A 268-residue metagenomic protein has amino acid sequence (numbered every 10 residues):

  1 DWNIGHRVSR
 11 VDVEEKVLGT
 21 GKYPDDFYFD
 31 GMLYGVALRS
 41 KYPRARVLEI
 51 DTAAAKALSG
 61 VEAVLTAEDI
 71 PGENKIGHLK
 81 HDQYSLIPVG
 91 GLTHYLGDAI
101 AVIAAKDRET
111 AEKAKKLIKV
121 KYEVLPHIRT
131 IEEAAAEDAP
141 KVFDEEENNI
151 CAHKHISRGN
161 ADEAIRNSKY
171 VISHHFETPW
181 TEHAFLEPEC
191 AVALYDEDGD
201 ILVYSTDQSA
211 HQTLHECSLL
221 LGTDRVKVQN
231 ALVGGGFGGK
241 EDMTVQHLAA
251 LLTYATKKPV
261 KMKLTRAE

Functional and structural regions predicted by a protein language model:
D1-N148, V171, A255: Flexible, low-hydrophobicity surface segments
G19, A63-E68, Y95, I172-F176 (+3 more regions): General beta-strand structural signal in soluble alpha/beta enzymes
D25-D26, D82, G90-T93, A161-D162 (+3 more regions): A generic local secondary-structure boundary/capping motif
A37-A67, V102-K121, A191-T256: Alpha-helical support elements that line or immediately flank enzyme active sites and cofactor-binding pockets
D69-G72, T178, L186, A210-H211 (+2 more regions): Short acidic loop-to-helix transition motifs that present clustered carboxylates
S85, T181-F185, T244: Short secondary-structure boundary/capping elements
P140-L219: Helix-loop-helix junctions that connect adjacent transmembrane helices in secondary transporters/permeases, recognized
L251-A267: FAD-binding glycine-rich core of flavoenzymes that anchor FAD
